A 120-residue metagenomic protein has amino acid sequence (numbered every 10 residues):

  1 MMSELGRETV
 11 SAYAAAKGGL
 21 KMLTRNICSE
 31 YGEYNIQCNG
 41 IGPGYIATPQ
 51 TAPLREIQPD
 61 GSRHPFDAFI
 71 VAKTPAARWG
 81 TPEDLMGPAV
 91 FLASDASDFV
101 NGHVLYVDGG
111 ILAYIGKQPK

Functional and structural regions predicted by a protein language model:
M1-M2, G32, G40-Q50, R55 (+4 more regions): PG/GG-rich flexible active-site loop of Rossmann-like NAD(P)H-dependent oxidoreductases, especially the SDR superfamily
S3-V10, G32-E33, G116: Active-site "substrate specificity/gating" loop of NAD(P)-dependent dehydrogenases, especially the short-chain
L5, A89-V90, N101-K120: Short C-terminal tail/terminal secondary-structure segment of NAD(P)H-dependent dehydrogenase/reductase domains
A16, T24: Active-site helix of classical SDR
N26, I57, A77, S94-S97 (+1 more regions): Generic structural signal for alpha-helix termini and adjacent loop/cap motifs
S29-E33, D98: Alpha-helical segment proximal to the catalytic Tyr-Lys
E33, Y45-K73, G116-K120: A glycine/serine/threonine-rich, flexible loop-to-helix segment that serves as the NAD(P) cofactor-binding "lid"
G40, R63-A96, V100, V107-G109: C-terminal helical subdomain
